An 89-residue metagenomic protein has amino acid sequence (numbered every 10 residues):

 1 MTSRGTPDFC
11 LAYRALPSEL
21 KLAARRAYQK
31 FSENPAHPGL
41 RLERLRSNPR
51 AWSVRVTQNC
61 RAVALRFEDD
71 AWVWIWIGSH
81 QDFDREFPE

Functional and structural regions predicted by a protein language model:
M1-A27: Arg/Lys-rich, positively charged N-terminal/basic patches that mediate binding to nucleic acids
T2-R4, V56-E89: Enriched for short, Lys/Arg-rich terminal
S3, R25, A36-G39, I77: Non-catalytic, surface-exposed connector residues within folded enzymatic/regulatory domains
C10, Y28, W52, W74-W76: Tryptophan-centered motif/residue detector
L11, K30, D82: Active-site micro-motifs of SAM-dependent methyltransferase domains
S18, A36-G39, V63: Hydrophobic residues in alpha-helical membrane-spanning segments
Q29-V54: A short, surface-exposed loop/turn module that caps and links secondary-structure elements
